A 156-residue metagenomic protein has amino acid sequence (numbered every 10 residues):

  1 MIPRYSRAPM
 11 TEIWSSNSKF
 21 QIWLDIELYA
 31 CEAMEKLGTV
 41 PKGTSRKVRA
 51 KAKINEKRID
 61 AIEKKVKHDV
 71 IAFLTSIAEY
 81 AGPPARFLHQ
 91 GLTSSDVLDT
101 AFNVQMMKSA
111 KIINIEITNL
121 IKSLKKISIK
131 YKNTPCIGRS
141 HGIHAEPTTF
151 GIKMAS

Functional and structural regions predicted by a protein language model:
M1-S156: A helix-coil-helix interface module used to build multimeric assemblies and to scaffold catalytic/cofactor sites
